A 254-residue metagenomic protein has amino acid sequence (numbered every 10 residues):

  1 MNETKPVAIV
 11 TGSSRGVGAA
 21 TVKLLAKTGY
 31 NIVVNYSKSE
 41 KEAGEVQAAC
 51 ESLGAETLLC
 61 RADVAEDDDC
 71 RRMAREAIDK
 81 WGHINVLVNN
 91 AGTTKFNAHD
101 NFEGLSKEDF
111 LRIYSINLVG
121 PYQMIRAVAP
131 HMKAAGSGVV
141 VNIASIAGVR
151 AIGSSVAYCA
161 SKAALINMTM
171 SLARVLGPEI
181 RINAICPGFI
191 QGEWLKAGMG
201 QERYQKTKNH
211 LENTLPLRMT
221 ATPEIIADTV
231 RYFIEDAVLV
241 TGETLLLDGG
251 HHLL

Functional and structural regions predicted by a protein language model:
S14-R15: Conserved glycine-rich cofactor-binding loop
A98-F102, S106-L111, L211: Substrate-binding pocket helix/loop in short-chain dehydrogenase/reductase
I125, M219-L247, H252: C-terminal substrate-recognition "lid" of short-chain dehydrogenase/reductases
I125, S161, T169: Active-site helix of classical SDR
P130, A173-P178: Alpha-helical segment proximal to the catalytic Tyr-Lys
S145: Residue(s) in the substrate-gating loop at a strand-loop-helix junction that position the organic substrate next
G177-R181, V240-G242: Short, small/polar-rich loop/turn modules that mediate ligand/substrate recognition or access, typified
